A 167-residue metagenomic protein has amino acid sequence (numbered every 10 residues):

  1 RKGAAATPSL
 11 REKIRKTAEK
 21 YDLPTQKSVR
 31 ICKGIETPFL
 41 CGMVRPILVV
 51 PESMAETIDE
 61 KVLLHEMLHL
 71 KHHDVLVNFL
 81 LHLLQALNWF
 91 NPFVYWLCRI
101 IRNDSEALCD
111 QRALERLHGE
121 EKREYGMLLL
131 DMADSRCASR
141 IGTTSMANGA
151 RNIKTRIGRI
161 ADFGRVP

Functional and structural regions predicted by a protein language model:
R1-P167: Hydrophobic topogenic segments
